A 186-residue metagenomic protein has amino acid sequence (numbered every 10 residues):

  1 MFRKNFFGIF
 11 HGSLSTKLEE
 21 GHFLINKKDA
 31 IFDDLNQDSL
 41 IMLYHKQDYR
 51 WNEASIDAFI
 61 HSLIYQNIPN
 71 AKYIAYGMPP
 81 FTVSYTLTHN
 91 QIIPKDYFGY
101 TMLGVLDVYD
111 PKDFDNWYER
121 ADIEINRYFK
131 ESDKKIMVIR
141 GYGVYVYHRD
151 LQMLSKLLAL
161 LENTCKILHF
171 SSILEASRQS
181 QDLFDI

Functional and structural regions predicted by a protein language model:
M1-I186: Glycine-rich flexible loops
